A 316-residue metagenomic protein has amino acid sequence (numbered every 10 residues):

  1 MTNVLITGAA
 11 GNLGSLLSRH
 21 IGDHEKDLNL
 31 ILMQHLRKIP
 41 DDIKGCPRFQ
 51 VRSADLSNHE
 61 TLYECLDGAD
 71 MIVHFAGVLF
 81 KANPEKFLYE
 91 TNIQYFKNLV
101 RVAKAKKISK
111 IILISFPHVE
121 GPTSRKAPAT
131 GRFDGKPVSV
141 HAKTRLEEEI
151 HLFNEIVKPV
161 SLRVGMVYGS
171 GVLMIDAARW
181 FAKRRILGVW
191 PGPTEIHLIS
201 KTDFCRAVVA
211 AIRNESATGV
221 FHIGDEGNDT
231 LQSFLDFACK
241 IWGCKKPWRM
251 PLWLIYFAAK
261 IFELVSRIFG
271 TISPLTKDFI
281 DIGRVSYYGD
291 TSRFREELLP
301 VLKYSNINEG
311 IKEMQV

Functional and structural regions predicted by a protein language model:
V4-K26: N-terminal Rossmann NAD(P)H-binding glycine-rich loop of SDR-like oxidoreductase domains
F49, S53-Q94, V102, V119-P122: NAD(P)H-binding glycine-rich loop region in Rossmannoid oxidoreductase-like domains and their noncatalytic homologs
Y89-F96, I112, T144-R145, H197: Short alpha-helix in the Rossmann-fold core of NAD(P)-dependent oxidoreductases
K97-V140: Conserved Rossmann-fold NAD(P)-dependent oxidoreductase catalytic core, especially the SDR/UDP-sugar
S124-Y168, V189-W190: Catalytic helix-loop patch of NAD(P)-dependent Rossmann-fold dehydrogenases
I156-K201, A238: NAD(P)-dependent short-chain dehydrogenase/reductase
A210-P274, T291, E296, S305-I307 (+1 more regions): Mid/C-terminal beta-alpha module of Rossmann-like enzyme folds, strongest in SDR-family dehydrogenases/epimerases
